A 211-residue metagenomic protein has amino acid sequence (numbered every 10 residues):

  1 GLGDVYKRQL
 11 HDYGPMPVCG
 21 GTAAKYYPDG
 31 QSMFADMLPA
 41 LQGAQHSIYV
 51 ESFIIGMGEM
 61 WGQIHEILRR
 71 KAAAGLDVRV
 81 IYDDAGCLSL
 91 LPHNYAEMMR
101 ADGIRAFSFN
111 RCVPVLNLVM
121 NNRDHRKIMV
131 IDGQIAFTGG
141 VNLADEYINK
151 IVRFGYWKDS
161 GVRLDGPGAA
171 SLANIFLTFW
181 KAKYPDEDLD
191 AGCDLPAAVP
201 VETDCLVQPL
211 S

Functional and structural regions predicted by a protein language model:
G1-S211: Charged, low-complexity intrinsically disordered terminal segments
